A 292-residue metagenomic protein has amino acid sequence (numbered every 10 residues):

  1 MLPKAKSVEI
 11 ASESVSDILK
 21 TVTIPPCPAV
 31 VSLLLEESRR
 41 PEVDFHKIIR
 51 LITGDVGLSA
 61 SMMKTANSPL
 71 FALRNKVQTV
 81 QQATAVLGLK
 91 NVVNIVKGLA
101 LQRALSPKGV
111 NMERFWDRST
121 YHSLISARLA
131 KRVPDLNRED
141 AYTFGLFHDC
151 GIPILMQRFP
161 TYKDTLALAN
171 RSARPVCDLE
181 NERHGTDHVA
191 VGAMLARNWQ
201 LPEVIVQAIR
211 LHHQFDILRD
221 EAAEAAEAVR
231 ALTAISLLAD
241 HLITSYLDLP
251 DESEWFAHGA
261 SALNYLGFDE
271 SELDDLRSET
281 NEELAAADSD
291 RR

Functional and structural regions predicted by a protein language model:
M1-T161, P175-W255, E282: Conserved alpha-helical "signature site" that marks functionally important helical segments or helix/loop junctions
K76, G109, A169-N170, E221 (+2 more regions): Juxtamembrane helix-loop transition sites at the ends of transmembrane segments in multi-pass membrane proteins
A167-C177: Short glycine/proline- and charge-enriched loop/turn segments that cap or connect secondary-structure elements
Q207, D269-E272, T280: Terminal low-complexity, poorly structured segments
T244-S245, G267-F268, D275: Regulatory/sensor and coupling segments of signal-transduction and defense proteins
L249-E254, L276-E279, L284-D288, R292: Active-site hotspot residues in diverse enzymes, especially metal/ion-binding acidic/histidine motifs
E254-F268: Short helix/strand-capping connector loops at secondary-structure junctions
